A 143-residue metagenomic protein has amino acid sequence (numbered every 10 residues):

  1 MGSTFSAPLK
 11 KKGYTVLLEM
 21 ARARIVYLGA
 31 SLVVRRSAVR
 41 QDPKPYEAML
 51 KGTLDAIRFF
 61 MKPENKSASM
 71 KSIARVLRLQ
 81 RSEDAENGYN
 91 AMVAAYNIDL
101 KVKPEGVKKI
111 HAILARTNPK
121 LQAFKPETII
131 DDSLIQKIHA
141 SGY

Functional and structural regions predicted by a protein language model:
M1-G2: Short beta-strand and adjacent tight-turn residues that come in two discontinuous sequence segments and form the edges
P8-A21, D84: Ligand-binding "clamshell"
K11-L17, S31, K51, R116: N-terminal secretory/targeting leader peptides
Y14-T15, L28-L32, R36-S37, I110-H111: Small-molecule pocket liners
M20-G29: Mobile beta-alpha loop/short-helix "lid" or hinge segments that flank ligand
R40-L121: Secondary-structure end/capping motifs
H111-Y143: Conserved C-terminal helix/tail region of periplasmic/extracytoplasmic solute-binding proteins
